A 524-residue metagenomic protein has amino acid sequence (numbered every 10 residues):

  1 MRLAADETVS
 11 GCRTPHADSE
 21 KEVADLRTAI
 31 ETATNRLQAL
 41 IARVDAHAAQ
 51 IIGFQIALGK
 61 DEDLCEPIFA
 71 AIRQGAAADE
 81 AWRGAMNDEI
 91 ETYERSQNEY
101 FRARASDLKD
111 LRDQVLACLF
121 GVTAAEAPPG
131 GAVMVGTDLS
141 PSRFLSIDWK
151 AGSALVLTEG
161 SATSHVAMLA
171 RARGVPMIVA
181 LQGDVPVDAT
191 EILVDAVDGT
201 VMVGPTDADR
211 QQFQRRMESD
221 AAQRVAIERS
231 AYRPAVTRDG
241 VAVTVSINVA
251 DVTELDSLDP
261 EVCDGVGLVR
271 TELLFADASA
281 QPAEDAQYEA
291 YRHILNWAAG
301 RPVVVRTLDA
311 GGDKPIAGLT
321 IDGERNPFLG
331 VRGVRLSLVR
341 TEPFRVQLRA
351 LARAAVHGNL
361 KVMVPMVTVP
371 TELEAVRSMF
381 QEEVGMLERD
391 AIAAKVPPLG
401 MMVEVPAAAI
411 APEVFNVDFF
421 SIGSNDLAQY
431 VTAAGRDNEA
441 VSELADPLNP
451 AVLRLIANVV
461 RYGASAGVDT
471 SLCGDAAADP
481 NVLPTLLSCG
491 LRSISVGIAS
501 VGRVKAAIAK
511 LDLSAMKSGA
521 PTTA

Functional and structural regions predicted by a protein language model:
M1-F120: Conserved, well-structured core domains of diverse proteins
M1-T8, A117-F120, E126-P260: Acidic, glycine-rich flexible loop/linker segments
N35, L169-A172, R461, S465: Charged/polar positions on well-ordered alpha helices
I41, Q97, L119-T123, A352-A355 (+1 more regions): Structural motif corresponding to the C-terminal cap of alpha-helices
I90-P128, L193, V197-M217, E413-A445: N-terminal-biased segments
Q223-A524: Conserved alpha/beta-domain cores
